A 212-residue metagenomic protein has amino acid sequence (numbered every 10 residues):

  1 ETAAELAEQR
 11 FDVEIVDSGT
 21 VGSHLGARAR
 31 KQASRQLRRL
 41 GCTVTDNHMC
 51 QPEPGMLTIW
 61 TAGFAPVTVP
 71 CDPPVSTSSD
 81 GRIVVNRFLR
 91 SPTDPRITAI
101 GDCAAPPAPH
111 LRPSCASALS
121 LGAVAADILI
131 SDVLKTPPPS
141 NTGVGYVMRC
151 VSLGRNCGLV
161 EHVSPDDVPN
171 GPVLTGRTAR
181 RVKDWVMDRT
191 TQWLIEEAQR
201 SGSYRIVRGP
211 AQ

Functional and structural regions predicted by a protein language model:
E1-T2, V67: Short glycine/serine/threonine-rich phosphate/pyrophosphate-binding segments that cradle anionic phosphate groups
T2-N47: Rossmann-like dinucleotide-binding cores of NAD(P)H-dependent redox enzymes
E14-V16, T45, I59, T98-I100 (+1 more regions): Hydrophobic/aromatic beta-strand patches that form the interior of the parallel beta-sheet core in alpha/beta enzyme
R30-T77, R208-Q212: A cross-taxonomic marker for long C-terminal extensions/tails that follow the last structured domain
P52-E53, L57-S120: FAD-site-proximal beta/loop scaffold in flavoenzymes
G81-T98, T142, R155-D166, G171: FAD-binding beta-loop-beta segment adjacent to the flavin cofactor pocket
V85, I100-G154, V160: A conserved FAD-binding loop/helix module that cradles the flavin
R155-Q212: C-terminal auxiliary extensions adjacent to catalytic cores
